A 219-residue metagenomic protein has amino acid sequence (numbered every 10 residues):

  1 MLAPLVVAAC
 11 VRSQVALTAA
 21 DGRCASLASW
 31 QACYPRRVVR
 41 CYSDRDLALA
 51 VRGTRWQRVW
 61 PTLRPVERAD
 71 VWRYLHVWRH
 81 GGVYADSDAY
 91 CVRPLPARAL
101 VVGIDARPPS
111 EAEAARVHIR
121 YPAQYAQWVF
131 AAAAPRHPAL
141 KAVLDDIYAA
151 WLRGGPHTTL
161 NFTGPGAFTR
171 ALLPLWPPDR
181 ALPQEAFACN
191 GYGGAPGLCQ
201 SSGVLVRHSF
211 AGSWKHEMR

Functional and structural regions predicted by a protein language model:
M1-V71, A85-R219: Glycosyltransferase-associated regions of secretory-pathway enzymes, highlighting luminal stem/catalytic domains
V71-G82: Small-residue hinge/turn detector
